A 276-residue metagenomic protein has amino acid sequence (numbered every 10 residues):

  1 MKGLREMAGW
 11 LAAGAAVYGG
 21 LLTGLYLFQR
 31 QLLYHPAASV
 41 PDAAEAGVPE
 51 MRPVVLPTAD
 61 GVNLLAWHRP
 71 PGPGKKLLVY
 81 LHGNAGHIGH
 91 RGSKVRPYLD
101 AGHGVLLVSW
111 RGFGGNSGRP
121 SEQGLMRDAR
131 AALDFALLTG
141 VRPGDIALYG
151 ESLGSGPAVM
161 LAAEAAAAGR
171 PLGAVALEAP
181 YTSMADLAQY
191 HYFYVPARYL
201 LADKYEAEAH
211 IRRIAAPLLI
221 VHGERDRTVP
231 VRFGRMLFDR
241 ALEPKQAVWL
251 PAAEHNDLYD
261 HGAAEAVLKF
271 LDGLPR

Functional and structural regions predicted by a protein language model:
W10-P57: An N-terminal hydrophobic leader/cap segment in hydrolases
A59-A136: Membrane-embedded segments
K94, A207, A216, P230-D239: Short alpha-helix in the alpha/beta-hydrolase fold that links the catalytic acid
F135-T139, G144-Y194, H210-R213: Primarily recognizes the serine-hydrolase "nucleophile elbow" in alpha/beta-hydrolase and SGNH/GDSL folds
I214-A215, I220-H222, D226: Short beta-strand/loop motif that positions the catalytic acidic residue of the alpha/beta-hydrolase fold
E224-V229, H255-D257: Acidic catalytic loop of the alpha/beta-hydrolase fold
F238-N256: Catalytic histidine neighborhood in serine/cysteine hydrolases with alpha/beta-hydrolase-type architecture
L258-D272: Post-His helix in hydrolase/transferase enzymes
